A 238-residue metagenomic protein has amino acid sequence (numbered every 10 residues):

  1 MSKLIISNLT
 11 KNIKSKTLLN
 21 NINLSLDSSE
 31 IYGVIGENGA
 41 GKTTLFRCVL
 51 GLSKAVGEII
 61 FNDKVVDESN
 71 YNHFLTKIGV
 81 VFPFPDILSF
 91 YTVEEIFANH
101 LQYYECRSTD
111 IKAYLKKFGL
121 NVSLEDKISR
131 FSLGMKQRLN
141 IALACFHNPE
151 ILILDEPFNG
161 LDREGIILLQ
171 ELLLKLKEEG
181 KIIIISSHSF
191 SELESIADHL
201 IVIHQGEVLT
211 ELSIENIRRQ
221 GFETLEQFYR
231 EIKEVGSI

Functional and structural regions predicted by a protein language model:
Y32-E37: The feature captures the beta-strand-to-loop junction immediately N-terminal to the Walker
L50: Helix-to-loop junction immediately C-terminal to a conserved catalytic motif
G57-D67, F74: Conserved ABC transporter NBD signature motif
A98, S108-L124: Conserved ABC ATPase "signature" region
L152-E156: Catalytic Walker B motif of ABC-type/P-loop ATPase nucleotide-binding domains
